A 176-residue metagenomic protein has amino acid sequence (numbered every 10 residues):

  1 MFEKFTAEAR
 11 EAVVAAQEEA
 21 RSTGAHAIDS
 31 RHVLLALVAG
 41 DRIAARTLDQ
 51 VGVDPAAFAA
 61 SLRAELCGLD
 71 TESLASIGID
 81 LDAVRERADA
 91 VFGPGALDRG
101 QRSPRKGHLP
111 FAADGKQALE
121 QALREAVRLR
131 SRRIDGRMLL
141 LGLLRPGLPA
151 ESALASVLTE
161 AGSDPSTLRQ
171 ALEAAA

Functional and structural regions predicted by a protein language model:
M1-A176: Histone-fold recognition with a strong bias for associated Lys/Arg-rich disordered tails
